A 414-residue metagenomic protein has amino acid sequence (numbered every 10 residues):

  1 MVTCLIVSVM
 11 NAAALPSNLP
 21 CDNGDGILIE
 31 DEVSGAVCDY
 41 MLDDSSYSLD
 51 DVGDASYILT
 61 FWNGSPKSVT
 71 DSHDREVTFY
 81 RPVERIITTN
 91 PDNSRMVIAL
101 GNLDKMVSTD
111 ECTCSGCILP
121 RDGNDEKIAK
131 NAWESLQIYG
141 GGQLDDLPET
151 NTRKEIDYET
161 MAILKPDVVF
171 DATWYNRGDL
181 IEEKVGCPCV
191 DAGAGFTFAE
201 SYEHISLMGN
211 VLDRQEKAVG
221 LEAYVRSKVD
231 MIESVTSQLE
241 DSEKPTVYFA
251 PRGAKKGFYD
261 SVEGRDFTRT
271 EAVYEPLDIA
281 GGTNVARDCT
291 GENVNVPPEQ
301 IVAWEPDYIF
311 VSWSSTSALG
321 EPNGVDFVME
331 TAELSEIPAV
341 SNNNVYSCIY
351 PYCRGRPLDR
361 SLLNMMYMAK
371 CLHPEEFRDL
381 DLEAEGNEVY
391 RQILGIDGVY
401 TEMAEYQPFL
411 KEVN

Functional and structural regions predicted by a protein language model:
M1, I6-S8, S234, G253: Detector for intrinsically disordered, low-structure N-terminal pre-sequences
M1-T3, D25, Y202, T270: Hydrophobic alpha-helical segments and their boundary regions
T3-K67: Cellulosome-associated attachment modules in secreted, modular CAZymes
A14, I58-N414: N-terminal ligand-binding lobe of clamshell/alpha-beta domains
